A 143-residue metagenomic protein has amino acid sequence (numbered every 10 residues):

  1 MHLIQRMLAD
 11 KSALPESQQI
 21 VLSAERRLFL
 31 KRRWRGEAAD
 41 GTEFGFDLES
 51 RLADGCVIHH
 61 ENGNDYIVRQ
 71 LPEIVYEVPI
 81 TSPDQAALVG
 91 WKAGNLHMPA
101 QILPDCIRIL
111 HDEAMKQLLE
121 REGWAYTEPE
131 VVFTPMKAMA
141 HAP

Functional and structural regions predicted by a protein language model:
M1-P15, A39, I109-P143: Helix-rich terminal scaffold detector
M1-R51: Intrinsically disordered, low-complexity, positively charged segments
L52, I58-H60: Short, well-ordered loop/turn sites that connect or cap secondary structure elements
L52-A53, I80-G90: Short amphipathic alpha-helix segments
H60-G63, A100-I102: Ordered, amphipathic secondary-structure segments that act as subunit-interaction surfaces in large macromolecular
Y66-I80: Short glycine-/aliphatic-rich beta-strand segments at the starts of folded cytosolic domains
Y76, C106-H111: A generic structural motif
L88, K92-L96, L103-P104, R121: Conserved "landmark" site that anchors the functional core of diverse proteins
